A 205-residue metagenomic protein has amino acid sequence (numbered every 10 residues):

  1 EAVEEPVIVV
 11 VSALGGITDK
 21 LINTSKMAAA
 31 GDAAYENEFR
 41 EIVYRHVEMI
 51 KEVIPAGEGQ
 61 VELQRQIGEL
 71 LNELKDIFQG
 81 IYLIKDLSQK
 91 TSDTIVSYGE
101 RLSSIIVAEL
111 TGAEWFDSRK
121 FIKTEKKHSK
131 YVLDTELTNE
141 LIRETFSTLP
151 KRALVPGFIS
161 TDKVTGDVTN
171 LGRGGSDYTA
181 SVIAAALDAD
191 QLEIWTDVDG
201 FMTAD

Functional and structural regions predicted by a protein language model:
E1-D205: Nucleotide/pyrophosphate-binding catalytic subdomain
